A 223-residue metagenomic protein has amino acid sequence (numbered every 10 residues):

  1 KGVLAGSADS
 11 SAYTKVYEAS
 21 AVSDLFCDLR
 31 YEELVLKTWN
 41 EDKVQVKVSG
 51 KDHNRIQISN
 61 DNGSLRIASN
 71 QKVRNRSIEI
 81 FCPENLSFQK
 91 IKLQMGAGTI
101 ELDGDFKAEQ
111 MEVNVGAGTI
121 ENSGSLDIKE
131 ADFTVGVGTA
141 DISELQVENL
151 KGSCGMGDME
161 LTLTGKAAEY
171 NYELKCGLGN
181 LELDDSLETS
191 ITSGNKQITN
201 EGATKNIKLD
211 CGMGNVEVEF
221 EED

Functional and structural regions predicted by a protein language model:
G2-A68, S77-S87, E101-D105, L161-T164 (+2 more regions): Short linear S-[DN]-x-LW-Φ motif typified by the pepsin-like aspartic protease active-site region
D24-L25, F88-L93, Q110-M111, E130-A131 (+2 more regions): All-beta strand scaffolds that present successive hydrophobic residues in beta-strands
D28-L29, V115, C154: Structural recognition of beta-strand segments within beta-rich domains
D52, Q71-V73, L93: Short, small-residue-rich packing micro-motifs
N70, I120-D223: Short, surface-exposed interaction patches in beta-rich subdomains that mediate adhesion/assembly near membranes
V73-E79, S193: Extracellular beta-strand/beta-solenoid scaffold signature
K92-T134: Right-handed parallel beta-helix
